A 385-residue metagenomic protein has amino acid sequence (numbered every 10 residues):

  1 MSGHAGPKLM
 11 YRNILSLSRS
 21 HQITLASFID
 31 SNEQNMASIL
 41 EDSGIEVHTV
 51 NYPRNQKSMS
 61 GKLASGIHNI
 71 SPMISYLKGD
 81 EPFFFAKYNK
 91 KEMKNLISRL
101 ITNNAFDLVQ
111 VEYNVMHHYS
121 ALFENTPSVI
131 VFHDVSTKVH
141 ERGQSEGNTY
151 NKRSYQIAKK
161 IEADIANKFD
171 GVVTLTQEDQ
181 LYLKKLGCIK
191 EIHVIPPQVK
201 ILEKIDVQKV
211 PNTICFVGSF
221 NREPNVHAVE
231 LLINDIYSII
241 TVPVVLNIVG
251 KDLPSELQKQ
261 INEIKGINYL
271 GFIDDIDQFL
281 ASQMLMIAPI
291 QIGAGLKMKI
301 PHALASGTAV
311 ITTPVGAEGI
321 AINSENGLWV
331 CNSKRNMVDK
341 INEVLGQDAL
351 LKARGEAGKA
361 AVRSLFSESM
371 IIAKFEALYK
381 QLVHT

Functional and structural regions predicted by a protein language model:
M1-Y52, T102-N104: N-terminal subdomain of nucleotide-sugar transferases
H48, V129-I130, T137, K152-Y155 (+1 more regions): Donor nucleotide-sugar binding/catalytic pocket of nucleotide-sugar-dependent glycosyltransferases
K57, G61-Y88, T126-D164, S219 (+1 more regions): Acceptor-binding helix/loop patch of EC 2.4 sugar-transfer enzymes, predominantly nucleotide-sugar-dependent
K185, V194-A281: Conserved catalytic-core segment of nucleotide-activated headgroup transferases in glycan assembly
D277, M298-A305, E318-A321: Short alpha-helical segment that forms part of, or immediately flanks, the ligand-binding pocket in carbohydrate-active
A281-G295, S306-A309: Acidic donor-binding loop of glycosyltransferase active sites
L328-R335, E343-D348: Conserved acidic donor-binding segment of nucleotide-sugar-dependent glycosyltransferases
A349-K380: A charged, aromatic-enriched C-terminal amphipathic alpha-helix characteristic of glycosyltransferases across folds
